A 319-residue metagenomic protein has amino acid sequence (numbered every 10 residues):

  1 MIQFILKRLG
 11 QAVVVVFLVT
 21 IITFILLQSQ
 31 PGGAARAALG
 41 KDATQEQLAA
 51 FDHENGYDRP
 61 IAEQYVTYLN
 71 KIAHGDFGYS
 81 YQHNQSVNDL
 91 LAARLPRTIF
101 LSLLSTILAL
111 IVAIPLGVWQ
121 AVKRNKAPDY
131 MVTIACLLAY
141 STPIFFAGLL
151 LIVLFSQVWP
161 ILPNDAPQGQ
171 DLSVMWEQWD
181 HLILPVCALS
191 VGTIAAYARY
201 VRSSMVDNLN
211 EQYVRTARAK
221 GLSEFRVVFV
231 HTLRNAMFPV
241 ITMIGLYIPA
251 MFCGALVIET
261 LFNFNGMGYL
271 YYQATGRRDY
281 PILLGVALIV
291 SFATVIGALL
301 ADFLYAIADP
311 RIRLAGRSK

Functional and structural regions predicted by a protein language model:
I2-Q3, L95-P128, I144, L172-K319: Alpha-helical transmembrane segments of integral membrane proteins, especially multi-pass inner/plasma-membrane
L6-V16: N-terminal signal-anchor/signal peptide hydrophobic helix marking the start of the first transmembrane segment
A12, T20, D42, L137 (+4 more regions): Residue-level recognition of pore/gate-forming positions within transmembrane alpha-helices of multi-pass
V15-V66, W159-H181: Hydrophobic alpha-helical transmembrane segments of membrane transport/permease proteins and related membrane-embedded
V19, T23-L27, G148, I152-S156 (+4 more regions): Juxtamembrane/transmembrane-helix interface segments of polytopic membrane transporters
T23-S29, N70, I134-D165, A188-I194: Membrane-water interface segments at the C-terminal ends of transmembrane alpha-helices in multi-pass inner-membrane
A43-D76, V214, F262-A274: Short hydrophobic, aromatic-rich alpha-helical segments embedded in or entering the lipid bilayer of multi-pass
D58-I114: An internal, D/E-rich "acidic patch" concept
